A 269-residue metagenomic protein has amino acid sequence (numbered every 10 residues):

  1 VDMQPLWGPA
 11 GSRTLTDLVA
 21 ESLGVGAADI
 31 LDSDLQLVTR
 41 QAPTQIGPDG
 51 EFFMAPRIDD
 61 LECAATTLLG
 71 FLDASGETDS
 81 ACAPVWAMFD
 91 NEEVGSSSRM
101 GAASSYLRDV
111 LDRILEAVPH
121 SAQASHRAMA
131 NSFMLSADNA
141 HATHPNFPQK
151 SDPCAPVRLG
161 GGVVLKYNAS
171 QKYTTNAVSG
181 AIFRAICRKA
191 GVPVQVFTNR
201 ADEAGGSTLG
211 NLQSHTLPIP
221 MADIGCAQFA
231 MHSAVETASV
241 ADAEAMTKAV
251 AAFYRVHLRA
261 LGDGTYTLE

Functional and structural regions predicted by a protein language model:
V1-E269: N-terminal hydrophobic/helix-forming segments and targeting peptides
